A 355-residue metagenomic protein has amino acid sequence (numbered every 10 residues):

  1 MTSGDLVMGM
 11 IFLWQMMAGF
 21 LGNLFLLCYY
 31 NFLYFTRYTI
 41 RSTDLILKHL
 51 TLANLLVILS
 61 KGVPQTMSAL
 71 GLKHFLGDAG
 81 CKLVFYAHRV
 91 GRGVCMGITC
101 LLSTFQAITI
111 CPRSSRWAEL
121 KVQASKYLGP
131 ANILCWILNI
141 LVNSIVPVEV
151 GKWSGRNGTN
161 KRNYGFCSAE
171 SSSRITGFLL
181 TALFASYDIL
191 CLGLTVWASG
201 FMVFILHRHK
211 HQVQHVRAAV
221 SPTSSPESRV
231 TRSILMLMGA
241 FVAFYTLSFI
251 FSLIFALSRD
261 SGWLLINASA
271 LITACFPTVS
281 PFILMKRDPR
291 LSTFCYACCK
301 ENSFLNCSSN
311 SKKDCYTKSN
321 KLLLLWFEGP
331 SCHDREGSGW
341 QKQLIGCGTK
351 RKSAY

Functional and structural regions predicted by a protein language model:
M1-Y355: Transmembrane helical core of 7TM receptor-like proteins
